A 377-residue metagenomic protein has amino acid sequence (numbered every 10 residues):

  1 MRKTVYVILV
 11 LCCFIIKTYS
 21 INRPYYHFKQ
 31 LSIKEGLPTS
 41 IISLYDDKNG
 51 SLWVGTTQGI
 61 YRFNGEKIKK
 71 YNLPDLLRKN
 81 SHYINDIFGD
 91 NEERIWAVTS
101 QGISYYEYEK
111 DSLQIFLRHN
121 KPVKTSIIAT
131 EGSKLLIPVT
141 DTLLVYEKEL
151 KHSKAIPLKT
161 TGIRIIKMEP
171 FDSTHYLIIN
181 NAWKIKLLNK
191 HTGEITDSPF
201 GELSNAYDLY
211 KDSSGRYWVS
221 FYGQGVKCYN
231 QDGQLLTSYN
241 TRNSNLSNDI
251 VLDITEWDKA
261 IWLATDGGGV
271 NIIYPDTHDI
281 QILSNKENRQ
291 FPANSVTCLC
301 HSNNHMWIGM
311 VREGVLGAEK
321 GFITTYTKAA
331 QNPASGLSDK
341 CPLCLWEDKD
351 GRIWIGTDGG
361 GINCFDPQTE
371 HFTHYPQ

Functional and structural regions predicted by a protein language model:
M1-Q377: Carboxylate-rich, polar loop motifs that coordinate divalent cations or form catalytic acidic clusters
